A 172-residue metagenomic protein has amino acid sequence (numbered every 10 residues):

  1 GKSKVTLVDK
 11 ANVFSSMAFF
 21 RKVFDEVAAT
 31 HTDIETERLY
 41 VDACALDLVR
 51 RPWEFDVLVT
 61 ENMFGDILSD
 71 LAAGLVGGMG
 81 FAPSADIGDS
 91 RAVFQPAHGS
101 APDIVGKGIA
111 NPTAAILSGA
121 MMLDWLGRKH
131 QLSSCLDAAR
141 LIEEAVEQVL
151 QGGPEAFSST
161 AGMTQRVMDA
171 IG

Functional and structural regions predicted by a protein language model:
G1, V13, L132-G172: Glycine-rich phosphate/pyrophosphate-binding loop and the adjoining helix
G1-D42: Glycine-rich phosphate/diphosphate-binding loop of Rossmann-like nucleotide-binding domains
K10-F14, I34-R38, V57-L58, I109 (+2 more regions): Hydrophobic alpha-helical scaffolding
V13-S15, L46-D47, D66: Short, active-site-adjacent cap segments at secondary-structure transitions
S15-F24, V49-F55, A73, G153-I171: Short glycine/threonine-rich loop-to-helix capping motif typified by GTGT followed within a few residues by an Asp-Pro
V23, V27, M122-W125, A145 (+1 more regions): Generic, well-ordered alpha-helical scaffold segments in large soluble proteins
T36-F55: A structured beta-alpha segment of the ubiquitous adenosine-cofactor-binding alpha/beta core
V49-G152: Glycine-rich phosphate/nucleotide-binding loop
